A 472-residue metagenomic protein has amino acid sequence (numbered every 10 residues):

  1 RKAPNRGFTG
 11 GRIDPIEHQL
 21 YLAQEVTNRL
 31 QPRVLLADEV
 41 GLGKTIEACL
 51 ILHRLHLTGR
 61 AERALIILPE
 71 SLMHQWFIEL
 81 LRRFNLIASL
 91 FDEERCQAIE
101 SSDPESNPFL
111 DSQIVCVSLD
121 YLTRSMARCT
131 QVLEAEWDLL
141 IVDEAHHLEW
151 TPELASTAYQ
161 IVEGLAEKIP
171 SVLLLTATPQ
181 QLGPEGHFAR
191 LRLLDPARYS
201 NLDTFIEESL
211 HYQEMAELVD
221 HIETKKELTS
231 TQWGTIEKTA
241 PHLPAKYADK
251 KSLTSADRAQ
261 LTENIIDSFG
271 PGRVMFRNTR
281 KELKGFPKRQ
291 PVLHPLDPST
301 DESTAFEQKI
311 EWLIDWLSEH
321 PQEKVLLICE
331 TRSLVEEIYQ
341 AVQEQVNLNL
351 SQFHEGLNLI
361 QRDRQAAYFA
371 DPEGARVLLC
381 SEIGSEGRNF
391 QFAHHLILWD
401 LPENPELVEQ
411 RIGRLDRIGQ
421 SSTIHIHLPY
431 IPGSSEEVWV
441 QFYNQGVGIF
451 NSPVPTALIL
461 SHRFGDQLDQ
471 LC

Functional and structural regions predicted by a protein language model:
K2-Q19, Q24, T45-E47, H53-I161 (+5 more regions): SF2 helicase/translocase NTPase motor core, specifically the RecA-like lobe 1 inter-motif segment between Walker
Q31-I51: Walker A/P-loop
L52, H56, R60, G285-V377: Conserved Helicase C-terminal RecA-like lobe
D111, C116-W137, P152-P170, L193-T304 (+4 more regions): Inter-lobe coupling linker of SF2 helicases/translocases
S125-M126, L182-P184, V335-Y339, L378-H394 (+1 more regions): SF2 helicase motor core recognition
E136, G186-A189, N389-D400, H425-L428: A short beta-strand element within the Helicase C-terminal
I169-G183: Conserved helicase ATPase motor motifs in RecA-like P-loop NTPase domains
L415-N444: Conserved segment of the helicase C-terminal RecA-like domain
